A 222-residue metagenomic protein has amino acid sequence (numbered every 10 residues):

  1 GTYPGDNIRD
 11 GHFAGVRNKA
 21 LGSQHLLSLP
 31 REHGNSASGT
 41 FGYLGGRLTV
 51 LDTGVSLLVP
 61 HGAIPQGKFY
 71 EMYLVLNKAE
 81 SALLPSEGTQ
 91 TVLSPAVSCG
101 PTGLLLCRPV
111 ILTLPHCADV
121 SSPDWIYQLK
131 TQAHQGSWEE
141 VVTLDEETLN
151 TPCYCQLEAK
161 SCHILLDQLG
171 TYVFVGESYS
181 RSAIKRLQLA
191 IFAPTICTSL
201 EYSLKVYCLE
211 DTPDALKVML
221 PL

Functional and structural regions predicted by a protein language model:
G1-L58, G62-L222: Proteolytic cleavage junctions
